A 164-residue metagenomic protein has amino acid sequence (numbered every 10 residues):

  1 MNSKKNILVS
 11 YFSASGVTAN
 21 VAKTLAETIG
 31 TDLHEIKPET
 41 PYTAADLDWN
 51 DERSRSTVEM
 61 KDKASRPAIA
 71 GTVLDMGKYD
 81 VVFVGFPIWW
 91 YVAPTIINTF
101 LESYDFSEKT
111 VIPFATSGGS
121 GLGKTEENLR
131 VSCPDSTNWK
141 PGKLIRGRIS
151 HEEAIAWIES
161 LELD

Functional and structural regions predicted by a protein language model:
M1-V81, Y91-A93, N98, E102 (+1 more regions): N-terminal beta1-alpha1-beta2 submodule of the flavodoxin-like/Rossmannoid cofactor-binding fold
F86-P87: Glycine-rich, N-terminal phosphate-binding loop of Rossmann-like dinucleotide-binding domains
E102-D105, P134: A generic structural signal for secondary-structure junctions that act as hinges or helix/strand caps at the edges
I112-I149: Short, glycine-/small-residue-rich phosphate/pyrophosphate-handling segment
